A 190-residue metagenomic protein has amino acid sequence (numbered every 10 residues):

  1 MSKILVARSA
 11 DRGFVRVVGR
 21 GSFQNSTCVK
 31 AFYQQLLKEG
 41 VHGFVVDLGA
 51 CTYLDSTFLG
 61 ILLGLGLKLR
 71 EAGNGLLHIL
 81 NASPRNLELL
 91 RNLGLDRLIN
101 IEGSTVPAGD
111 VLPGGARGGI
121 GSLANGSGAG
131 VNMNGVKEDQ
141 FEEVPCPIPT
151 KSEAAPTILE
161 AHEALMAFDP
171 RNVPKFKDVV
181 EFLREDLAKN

Functional and structural regions predicted by a protein language model:
M1-A50, L67-N190: STAS-like cytosolic regulatory interaction modules
L62-G66: Histidine-anchored nucleotide/phosphate-binding helix
